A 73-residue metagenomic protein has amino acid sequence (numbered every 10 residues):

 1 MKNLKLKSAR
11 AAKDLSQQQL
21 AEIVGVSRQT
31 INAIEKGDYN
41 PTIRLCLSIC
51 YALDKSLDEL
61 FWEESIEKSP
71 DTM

Functional and structural regions predicted by a protein language model:
M1-L4, N40, R44: Residues at secondary-structure transition points
L4-I23: Short basic helix-loop element that most often maps to the first helix and adjoining turn of HTH DNA-binding modules
K5, S48, T72-M73: Membrane-topology and secretion signals of cell-surface/extracellular proteins
Q18, Q29, D58: Key DNA-contact positions within bacterial/archaeal DNA-binding proteins
V26-Y39: Recognition helix of helix-turn-helix/homeodomain-like DNA-binding domains that insert into the DNA major groove
R44-E59: DNA major-groove recognition helix of helix-turn-helix/homeodomain DNA-binding modules
F61-M73: Short, charged recognition helix plus adjacent turn of helix-turn-helix-like nucleic-acid-binding domains
